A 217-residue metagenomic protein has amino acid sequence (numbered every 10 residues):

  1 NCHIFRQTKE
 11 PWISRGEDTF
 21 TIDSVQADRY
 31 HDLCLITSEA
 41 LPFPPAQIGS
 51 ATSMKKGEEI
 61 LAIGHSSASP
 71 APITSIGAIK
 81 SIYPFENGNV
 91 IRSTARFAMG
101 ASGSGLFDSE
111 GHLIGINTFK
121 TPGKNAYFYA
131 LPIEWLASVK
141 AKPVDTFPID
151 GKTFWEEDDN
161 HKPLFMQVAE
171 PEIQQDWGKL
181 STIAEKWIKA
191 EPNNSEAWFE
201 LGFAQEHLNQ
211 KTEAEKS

Functional and structural regions predicted by a protein language model:
N1-I63, S69-P72, N87-V90, F147-D158 (+1 more regions): Conserved active-site neighborhood of the chymotrypsin/trypsin-like protease fold
E10-W12, I22, L113-T182: C-terminal cap/linker of serine protease catalytic domains
C34-P45, A71-V144: Active-site region of chymotrypsin-like
Q175-T182, H207-S217: Structural signature of tandem alpha-helical TPR/SEL1-like repeats, specifically the intra-repeat loop/turn
K186-W187: Canonical positions in the second alpha-helix
